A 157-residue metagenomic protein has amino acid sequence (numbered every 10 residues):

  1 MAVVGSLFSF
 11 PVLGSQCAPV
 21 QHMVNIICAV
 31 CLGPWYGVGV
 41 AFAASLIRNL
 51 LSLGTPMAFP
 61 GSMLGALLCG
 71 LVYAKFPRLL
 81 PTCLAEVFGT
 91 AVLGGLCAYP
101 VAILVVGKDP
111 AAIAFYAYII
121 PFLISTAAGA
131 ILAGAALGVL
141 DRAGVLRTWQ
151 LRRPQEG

Functional and structural regions predicted by a protein language model:
M1-G157: Loop-helix junctions at membrane interfaces
